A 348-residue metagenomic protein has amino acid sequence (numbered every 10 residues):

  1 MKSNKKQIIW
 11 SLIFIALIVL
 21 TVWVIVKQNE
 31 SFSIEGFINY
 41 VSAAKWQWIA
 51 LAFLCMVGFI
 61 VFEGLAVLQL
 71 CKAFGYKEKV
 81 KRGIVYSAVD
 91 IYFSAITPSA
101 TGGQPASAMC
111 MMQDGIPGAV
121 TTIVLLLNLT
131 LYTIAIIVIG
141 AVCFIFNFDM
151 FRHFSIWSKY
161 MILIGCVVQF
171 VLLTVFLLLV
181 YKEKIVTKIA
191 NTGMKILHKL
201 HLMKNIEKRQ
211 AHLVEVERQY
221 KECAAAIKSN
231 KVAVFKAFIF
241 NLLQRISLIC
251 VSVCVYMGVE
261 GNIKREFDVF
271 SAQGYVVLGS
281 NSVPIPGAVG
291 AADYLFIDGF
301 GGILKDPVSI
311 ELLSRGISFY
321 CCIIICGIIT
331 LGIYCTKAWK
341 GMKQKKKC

Functional and structural regions predicted by a protein language model:
M1-A88, I156-V277, I317-C348: Predominantly cytoplasmic-facing regulatory/coupling regions of multi-pass membrane proteins
F74-V80, C110-T121, N230, F300-D306 (+1 more regions): Juxtamembrane helix-boundary/capping and inter-helix hinge elements in multi-pass membrane proteins
G75, P98, C143-F151, V180-Y181 (+4 more regions): Short helix-capping/hinge motifs at transmembrane helix termini and TM-loop junctions
K81-V85, S99, Q104, D114-T130 (+1 more regions): Membrane-interface alpha-helices at helix entry/exit sites of multi-pass transporters
A88-P105, Q113, H201-R209, P286: Short intracellular "coupling" helices and adjacent cytoplasmic loop segments at the cytosolic face of multi-pass
V89, F93-T97, T122-I145, I164-V171 (+2 more regions): Membrane-embedded alpha-helical segments of transport systems, primarily multispan ion/solute transporters
D90-P98, G258, Q273-D293: Transmembrane alpha-helix interface/packing and boundary motifs in multi-pass membrane proteins, characterized by
T101-Q113, P284-G301: Re-entrant/interfacial helical elements at transmembrane boundaries that shape and gate the permeation pathway
